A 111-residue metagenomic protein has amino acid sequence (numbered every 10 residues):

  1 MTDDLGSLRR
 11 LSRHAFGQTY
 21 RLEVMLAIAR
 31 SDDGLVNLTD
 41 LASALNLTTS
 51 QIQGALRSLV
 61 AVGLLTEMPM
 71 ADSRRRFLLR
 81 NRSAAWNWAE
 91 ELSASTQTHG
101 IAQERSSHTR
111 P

Functional and structural regions predicted by a protein language model:
T2-V24: Short alpha-helical segments that sit at the start of domains
D3, W86-P111: Amphipathic alpha-helical dimerization/coiled-coil segments that flank or bridge DNA-binding/regulatory modules
R13-R21, N37, M70-S93: Short, cationic-aromatic polyanion-contact patches
A29-D33: Short helix-capping/hinge SLiMs at alpha-helix to coil transitions
G34-S43: Short acidic, hydrophobic short linear motifs in intrinsically disordered regions
L47-A61: Short amphipathic alpha-helical interaction segments
Q53, T66, L78-R80: Domain-length accessory/inserted modules outside core catalytic folds
V60-M70: A short, conserved structural fragment
